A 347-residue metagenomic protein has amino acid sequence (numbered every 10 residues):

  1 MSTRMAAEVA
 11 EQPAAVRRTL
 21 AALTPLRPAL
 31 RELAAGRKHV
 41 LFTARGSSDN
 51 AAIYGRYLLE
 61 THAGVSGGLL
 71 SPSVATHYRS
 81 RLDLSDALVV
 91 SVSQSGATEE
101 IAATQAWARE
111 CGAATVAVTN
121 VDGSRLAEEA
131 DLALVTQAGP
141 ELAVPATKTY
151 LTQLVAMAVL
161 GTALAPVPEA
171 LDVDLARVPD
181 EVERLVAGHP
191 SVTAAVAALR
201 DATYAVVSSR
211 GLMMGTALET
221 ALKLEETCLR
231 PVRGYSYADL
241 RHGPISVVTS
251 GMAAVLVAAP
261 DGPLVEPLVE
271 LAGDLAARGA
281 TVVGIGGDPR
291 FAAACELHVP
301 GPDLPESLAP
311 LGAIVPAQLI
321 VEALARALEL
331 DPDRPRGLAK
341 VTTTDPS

Functional and structural regions predicted by a protein language model:
S2-K38, L132-T136, P140-V255, L328-S347: Active-site phosphate/pyrophosphate-binding segments
S2-M5, N50-G55, A217-E219, K223 (+2 more regions): Conserved phosphate/anionic-ligand binding catalytic regions in large, soluble enzymes, centered on
A35-D180, R210, V257-D303, I320: Glycine-rich phosphate-binding loops that contact phosphosugars or nucleotide phosphates
M252-V255, P260, A313-I314: Hydrophobic membrane-spanning alpha-helices of multi-pass integral membrane proteins
D303-S347: Peripheral docking tails and interdomain loops at the edges of cofactor- or intermediate-handling domains
